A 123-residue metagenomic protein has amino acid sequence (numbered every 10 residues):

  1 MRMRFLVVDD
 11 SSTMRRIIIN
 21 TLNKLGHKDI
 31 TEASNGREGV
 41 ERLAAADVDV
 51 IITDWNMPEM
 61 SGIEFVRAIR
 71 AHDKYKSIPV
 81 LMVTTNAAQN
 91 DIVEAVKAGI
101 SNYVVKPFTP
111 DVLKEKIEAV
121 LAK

Functional and structural regions predicted by a protein language model:
S12-T31: Two-component/phosphorelay signaling modules centered on CheY-like receiver
I19, E64, A87-N102: Alpha4 helix (beta4-alpha4-beta5 surface) of REC/receiver domains from two-component response regulators
E32-E41, G62: Helix N-cap/capping motif at the beta->alpha junctions
E41, I63-K76: Short amphipathic alpha-helix used as the core "switch/output" element in two-component signaling
A46-I52: Active-site beta3 strand of CheY-like receiver
M57: Receiver (REC) domain active-site loop signature in two-component systems and cognate sites in sensor histidine kinases
F108-I117: C-terminal output helix
